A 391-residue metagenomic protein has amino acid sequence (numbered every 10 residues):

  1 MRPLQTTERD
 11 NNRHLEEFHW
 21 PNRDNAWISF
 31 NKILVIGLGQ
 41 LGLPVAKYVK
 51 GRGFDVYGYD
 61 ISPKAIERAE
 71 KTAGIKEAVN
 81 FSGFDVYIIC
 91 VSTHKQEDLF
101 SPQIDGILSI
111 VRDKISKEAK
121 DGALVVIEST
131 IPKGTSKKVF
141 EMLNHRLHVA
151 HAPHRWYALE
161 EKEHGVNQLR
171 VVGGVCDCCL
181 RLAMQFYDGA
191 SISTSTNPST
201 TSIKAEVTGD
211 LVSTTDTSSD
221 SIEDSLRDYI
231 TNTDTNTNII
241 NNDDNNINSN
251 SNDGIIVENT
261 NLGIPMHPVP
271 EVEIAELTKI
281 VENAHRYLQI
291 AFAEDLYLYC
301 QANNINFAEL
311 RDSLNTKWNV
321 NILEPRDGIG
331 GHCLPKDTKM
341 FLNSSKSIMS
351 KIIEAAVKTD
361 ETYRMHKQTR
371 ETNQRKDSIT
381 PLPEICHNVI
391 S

Functional and structural regions predicted by a protein language model:
R2-I230, I239, N248-S391: Structural/interface elements that position substrates and couple domains in central-metabolism enzymes
T235-T237: Low-complexity, intrinsically disordered Ser/Thr/Pro- and acidic-rich segments
